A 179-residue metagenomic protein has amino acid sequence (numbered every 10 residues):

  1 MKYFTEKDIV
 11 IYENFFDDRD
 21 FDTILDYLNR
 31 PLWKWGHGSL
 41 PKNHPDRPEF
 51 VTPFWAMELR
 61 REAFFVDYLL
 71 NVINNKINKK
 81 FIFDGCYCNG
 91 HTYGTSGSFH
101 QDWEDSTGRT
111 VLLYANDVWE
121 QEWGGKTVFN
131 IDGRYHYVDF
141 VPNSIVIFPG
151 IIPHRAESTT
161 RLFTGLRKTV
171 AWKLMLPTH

Functional and structural regions predicted by a protein language model:
M1-K80: Non-heme Fe(II)/2-oxoglutarate
D67-H179: Catalytic core of non-heme Fe(II) oxygenases with the double-stranded beta-helix
